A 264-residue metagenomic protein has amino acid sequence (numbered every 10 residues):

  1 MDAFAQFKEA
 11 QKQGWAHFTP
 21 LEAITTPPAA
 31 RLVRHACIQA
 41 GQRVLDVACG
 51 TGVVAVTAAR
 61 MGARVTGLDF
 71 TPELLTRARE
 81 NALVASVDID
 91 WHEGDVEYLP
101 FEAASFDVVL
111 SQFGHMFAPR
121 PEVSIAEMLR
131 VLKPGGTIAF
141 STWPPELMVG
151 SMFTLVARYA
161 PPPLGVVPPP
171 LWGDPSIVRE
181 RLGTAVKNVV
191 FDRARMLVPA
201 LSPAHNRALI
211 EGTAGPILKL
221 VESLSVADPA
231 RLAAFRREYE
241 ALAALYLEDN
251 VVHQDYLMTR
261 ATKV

Functional and structural regions predicted by a protein language model:
M1-Q42, V53, R77, N81-V84: Conserved class I S-adenosyl-L-methionine
F4, E22-T25, L171-V264: Conserved Class I S-adenosyl-L-methionine
R43-L99, V123: Class I SAM-dependent methyltransferase SAM/SAH-binding core
E97-V108: A short acidic, Gly/Pro-enriched loop at the edge of an enzyme's catalytic core that lines a small-molecule cofactor
D107-P121: A short SAM/SAH-binding and catalytic strip from SAM-dependent methyltransferases
E122-T137: A short glycine-rich, Lys/Arg-flanked "PGG" loop and its adjoining helix->strand segment in the class I
T137-P161: Conserved class I S-adenosyl-L-methionine
